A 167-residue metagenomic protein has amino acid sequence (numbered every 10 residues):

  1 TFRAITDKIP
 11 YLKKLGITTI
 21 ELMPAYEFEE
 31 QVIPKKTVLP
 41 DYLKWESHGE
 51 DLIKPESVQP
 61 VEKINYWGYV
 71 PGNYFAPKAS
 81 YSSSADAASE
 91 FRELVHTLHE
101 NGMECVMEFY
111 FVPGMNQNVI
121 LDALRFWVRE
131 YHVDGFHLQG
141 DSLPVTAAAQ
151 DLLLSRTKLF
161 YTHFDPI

Functional and structural regions predicted by a protein language model:
T1: The feature marks proteins involved in alpha-glucan
I5-Y26, E62, E130: Catalytic domains of carbohydrate-active enzymes, especially glycoside hydrolases
I9, R92-V95, V145-Q150: Short amphipathic alpha-helical segments and helix-helix/interface helices
G16, E100-M103: Secondary-structure transition into beta-strands, especially the periplasmic turns and strand N-termini that construct
E21-E30, F109-G114, Q139-P144, H163-P166: Short, solvent-exposed turn/loop segments enriched in Gly/Ser/Thr/Pro and often Arg
V32-E100, F111-E130: Aromatic- and acidic-residue-enriched carbohydrate-binding clefts of CAZyme catalytic domains
Y42, Y69, N101, A123-R125 (+1 more regions): Active-site-proximal helices and loops of the catalytic beta/alpha 8
V106: Active-site cores of enzymes that catalyze phosphoryl transfer or operate on phosphate-rich substrates
